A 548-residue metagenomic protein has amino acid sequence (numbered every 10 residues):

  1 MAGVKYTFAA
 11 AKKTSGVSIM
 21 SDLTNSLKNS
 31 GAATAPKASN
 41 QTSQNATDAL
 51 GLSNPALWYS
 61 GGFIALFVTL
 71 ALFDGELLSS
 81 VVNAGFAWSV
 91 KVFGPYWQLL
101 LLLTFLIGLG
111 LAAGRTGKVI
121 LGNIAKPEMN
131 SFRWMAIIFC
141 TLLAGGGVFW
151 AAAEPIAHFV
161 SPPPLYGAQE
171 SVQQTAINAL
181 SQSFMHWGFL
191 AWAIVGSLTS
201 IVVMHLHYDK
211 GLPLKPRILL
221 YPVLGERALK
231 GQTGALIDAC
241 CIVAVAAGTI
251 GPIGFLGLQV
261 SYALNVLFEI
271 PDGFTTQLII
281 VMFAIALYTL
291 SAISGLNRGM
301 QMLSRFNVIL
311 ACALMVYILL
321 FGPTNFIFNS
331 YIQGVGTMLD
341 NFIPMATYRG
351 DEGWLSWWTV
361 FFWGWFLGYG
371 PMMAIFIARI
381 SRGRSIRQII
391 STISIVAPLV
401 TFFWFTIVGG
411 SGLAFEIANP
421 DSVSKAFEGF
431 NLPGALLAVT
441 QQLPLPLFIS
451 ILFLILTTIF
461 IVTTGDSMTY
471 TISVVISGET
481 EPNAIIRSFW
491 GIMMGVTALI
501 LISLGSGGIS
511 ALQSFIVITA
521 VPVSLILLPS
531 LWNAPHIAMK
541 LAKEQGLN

Functional and structural regions predicted by a protein language model:
I19-T175, L531-A542, G546-L547: N-terminal alpha-helical transmembrane segments of multi-pass membrane transport and channel/translocase proteins
S39-D48, S80-F86, G114-F132, I156-S181 (+5 more regions): Flexible loop linkers connecting adjacent transmembrane helices in multi-pass alpha-helical membrane transporters
N40-S43, T47-L72, F105-I107, L143-G147 (+8 more regions): Helix-loop-helix module between adjacent transmembrane segments
Q44-A49, D74-S89, G108-E128, N178-W187 (+6 more regions): Membrane-water interface regions at transmembrane-helix termini and the short interhelical loops of multi-pass membrane
A49-Y59, G117-A136, N325, N329 (+5 more regions): C-terminal membrane-solvent junction of multi-pass transporters and transport-like membrane proteins
N54-G62, W88-T104, M135, A176-Y208 (+2 more regions): Extracellular loop-to-transmembrane helix junctions
F63, Y96-A113, A311-G322, V400-G410 (+3 more regions): Hydrophobic alpha-helical segments of multi-pass membrane transport proteins
A228-L236, C241-R384, S391, V396-S450: Membrane-embedded translocation segments of transport machinery
